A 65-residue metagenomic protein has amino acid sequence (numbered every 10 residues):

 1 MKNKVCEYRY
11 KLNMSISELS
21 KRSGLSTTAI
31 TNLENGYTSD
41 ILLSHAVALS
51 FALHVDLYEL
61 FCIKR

Functional and structural regions predicted by a protein language model:
N3-R22: Short basic helix-loop element that most often maps to the first helix and adjoining turn of HTH DNA-binding modules
V5, L19, I30-L33, L60: Conserved hydrophobic/aromatic packing and binding residues within compact polymer-binding modules
I16, T27, A46: Helix-turn-helix DNA-binding elements, focusing on the entry/boundary residues of the two helices that contact DNA
G24-D40: Recognition helix of helix-turn-helix/homeodomain-like DNA-binding domains that insert into the DNA major groove
E34, H45, K64: DNA major-groove recognition helix of helix-turn-helix
Y37-F51: Short, basic-rich loop-to-helix N-cap that marks the start of a DNA-contacting helix
H54-R65: Short C-terminal boundary/hinge segments that cap the last helix of small helical domains
